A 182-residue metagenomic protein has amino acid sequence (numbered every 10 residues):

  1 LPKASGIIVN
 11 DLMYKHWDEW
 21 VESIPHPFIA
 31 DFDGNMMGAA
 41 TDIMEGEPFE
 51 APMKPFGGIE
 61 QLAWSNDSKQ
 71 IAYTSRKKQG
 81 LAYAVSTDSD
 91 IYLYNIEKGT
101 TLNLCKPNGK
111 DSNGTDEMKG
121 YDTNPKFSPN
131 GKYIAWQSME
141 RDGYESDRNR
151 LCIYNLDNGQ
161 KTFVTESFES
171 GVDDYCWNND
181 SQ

Functional and structural regions predicted by a protein language model:
L1-H26, G46-G58, T74-D90, N103-N124 (+3 more regions): A flexible loop/linker signature enriched in serine peptidases of the S9 family
S23-T41: Blade/loop signatures of beta-propeller domains
F32-N35, N95-G99, N155-G159: Short loop/turn segments that connect beta-strands within beta-propeller blades
G38-T41, L102, T162: A structural motif specific to WD40 beta-propellers
E45, S65-K69, K106: Secreted/periplasmic carbohydrate-active enzymes, especially glycoside hydrolases
L62-Q70, N124-Y133, Y175-Q182: Blade-terminus and WD-like Trp-Asp/Gly-His loop motifs, strongest in beta-propeller folds
